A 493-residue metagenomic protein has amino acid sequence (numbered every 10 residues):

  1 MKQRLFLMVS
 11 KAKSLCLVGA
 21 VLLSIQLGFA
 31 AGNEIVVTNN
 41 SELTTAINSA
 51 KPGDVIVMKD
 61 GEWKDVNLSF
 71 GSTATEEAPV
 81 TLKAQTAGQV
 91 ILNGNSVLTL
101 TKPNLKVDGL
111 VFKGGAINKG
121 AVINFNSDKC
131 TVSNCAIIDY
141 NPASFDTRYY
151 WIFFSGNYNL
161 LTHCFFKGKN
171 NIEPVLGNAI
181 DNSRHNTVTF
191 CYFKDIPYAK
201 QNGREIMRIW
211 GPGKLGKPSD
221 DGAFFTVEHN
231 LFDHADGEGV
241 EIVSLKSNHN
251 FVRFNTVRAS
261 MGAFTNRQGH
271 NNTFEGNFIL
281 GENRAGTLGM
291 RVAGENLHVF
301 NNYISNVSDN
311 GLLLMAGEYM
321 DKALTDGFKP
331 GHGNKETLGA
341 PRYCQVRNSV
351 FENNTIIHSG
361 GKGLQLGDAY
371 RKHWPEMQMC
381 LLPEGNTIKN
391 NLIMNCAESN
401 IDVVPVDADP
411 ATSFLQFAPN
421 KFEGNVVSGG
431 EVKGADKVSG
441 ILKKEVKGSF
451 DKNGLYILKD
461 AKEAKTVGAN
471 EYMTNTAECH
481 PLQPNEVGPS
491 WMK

Functional and structural regions predicted by a protein language model:
K2-L17: Bacterial N-terminal signal peptides that target proteins for export
L15-Q26: Bacterial N-terminal signal peptides
A30-G32: Boundary at the C-terminal end of the N-terminal hydrophobic targeting segment
E34-S41, D60-N67, T73-A121, T131 (+1 more regions): Right-handed parallel beta-helix/beta-spiral solenoid domain characteristic of secreted/periplasmic
N67, G94-T99, K113-C130, I137-A435 (+1 more regions): Glycine- and acidic/polar-rich repeat regions and solenoidal domains
G434-K493: Surface beta-loop-beta hairpin patches that serve as ligand-binding interfaces in beta-rich domains
